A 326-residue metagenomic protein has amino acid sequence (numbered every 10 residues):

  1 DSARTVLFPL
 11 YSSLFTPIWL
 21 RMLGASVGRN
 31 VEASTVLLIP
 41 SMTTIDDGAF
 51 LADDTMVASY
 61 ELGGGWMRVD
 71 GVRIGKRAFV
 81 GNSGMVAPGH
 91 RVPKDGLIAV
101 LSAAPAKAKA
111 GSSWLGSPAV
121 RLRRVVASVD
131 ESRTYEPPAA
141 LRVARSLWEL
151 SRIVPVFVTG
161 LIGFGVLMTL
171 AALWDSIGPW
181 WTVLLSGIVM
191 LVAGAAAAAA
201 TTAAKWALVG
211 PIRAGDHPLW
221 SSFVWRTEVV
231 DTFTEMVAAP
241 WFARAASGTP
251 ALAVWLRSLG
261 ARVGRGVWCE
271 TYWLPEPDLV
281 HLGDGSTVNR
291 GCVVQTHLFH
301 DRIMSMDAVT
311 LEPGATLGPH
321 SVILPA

Functional and structural regions predicted by a protein language model:
D1-L23, G111-G260: Terminal amphipathic alpha-helical/low-complexity segments used for targeting or macromolecular assembly
L20-R21, S26-G116, V120, L256-R257 (+1 more regions): Structural signal for interior beta-strand "rungs" in well-ordered beta-sheet cores of soluble enzyme domains
